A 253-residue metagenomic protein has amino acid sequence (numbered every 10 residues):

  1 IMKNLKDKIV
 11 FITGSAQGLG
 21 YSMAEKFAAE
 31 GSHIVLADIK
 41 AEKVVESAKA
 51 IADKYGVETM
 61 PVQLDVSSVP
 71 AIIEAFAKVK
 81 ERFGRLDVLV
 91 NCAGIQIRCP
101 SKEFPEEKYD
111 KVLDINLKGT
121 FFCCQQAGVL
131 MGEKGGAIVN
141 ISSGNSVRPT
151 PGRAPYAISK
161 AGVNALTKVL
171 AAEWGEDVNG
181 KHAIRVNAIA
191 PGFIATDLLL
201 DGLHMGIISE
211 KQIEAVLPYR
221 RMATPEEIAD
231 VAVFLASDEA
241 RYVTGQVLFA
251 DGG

Functional and structural regions predicted by a protein language model:
P100-S101, P105-L113, S209, I213: Substrate-binding pocket helix/loop in short-chain dehydrogenase/reductase
K102, R148-A154, R220, D238: Active-site loop immediately N-terminal to the catalytic Tyr-X3-Lys motif of short-chain dehydrogenase/reductase
C124, S159, T167: Active-site helix of classical SDR
S143: Residue(s) in the substrate-gating loop at a strand-loop-helix junction that position the organic substrate next
G175, G180-R185, V243-G245: Short, small/polar-rich loop/turn modules that mediate ligand/substrate recognition or access, typified
E176-K181, F193-V216: A glycine/serine/threonine-rich, flexible loop-to-helix segment that serves as the NAD(P) cofactor-binding "lid"
R221-A250: C-terminal substrate-recognition "lid" of short-chain dehydrogenase/reductases
